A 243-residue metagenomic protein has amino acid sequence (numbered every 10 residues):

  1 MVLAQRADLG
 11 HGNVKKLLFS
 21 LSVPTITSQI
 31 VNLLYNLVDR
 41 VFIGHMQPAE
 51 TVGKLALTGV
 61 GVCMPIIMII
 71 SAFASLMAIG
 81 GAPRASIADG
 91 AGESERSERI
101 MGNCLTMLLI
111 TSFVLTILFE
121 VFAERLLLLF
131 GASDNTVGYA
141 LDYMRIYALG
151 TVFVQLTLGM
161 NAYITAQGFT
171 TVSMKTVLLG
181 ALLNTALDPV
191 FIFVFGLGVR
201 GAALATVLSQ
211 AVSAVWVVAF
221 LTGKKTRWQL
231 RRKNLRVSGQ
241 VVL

Functional and structural regions predicted by a protein language model:
M1-T25, A85-V152, V194-L243: Short alpha-helical transmembrane segments in multi-pass integral membrane proteins
K15-L34, V38, I66-F73, L149 (+1 more regions): Residue-level signal for short hydrophobic patches within transmembrane helices of multi-pass membrane transporters
S20, I43-M68, N135-Y139, V199-R200 (+1 more regions): Interfacial/gating helices of multi-pass transporter permease domains
V23, D39, G81, F122-A123 (+3 more regions): Hydrophobic/aromatic residues in alpha-helical transmembrane segments
I30, L34-L57, L127-D134, V190-G196: Helix-terminus/linker motif at the lipid-water interface of multi-pass membrane proteins
L57-I117, V154-S173: Small-residue-rich hydrophobic transmembrane alpha-helices
A72, N184-P189, A214-V218: Hydrophobic transmembrane alpha-helices of multi-pass small-molecule transporters
L108, Y163-P189, R200, L204-V207: Alpha-helical transmembrane segments of multi-pass membrane transporters/permeases
